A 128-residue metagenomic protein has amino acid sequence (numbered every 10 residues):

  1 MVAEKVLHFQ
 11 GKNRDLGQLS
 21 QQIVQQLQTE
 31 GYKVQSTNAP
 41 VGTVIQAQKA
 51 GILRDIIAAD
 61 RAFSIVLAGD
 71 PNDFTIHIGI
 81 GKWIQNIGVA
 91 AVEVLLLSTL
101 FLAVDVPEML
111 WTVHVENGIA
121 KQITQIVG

Functional and structural regions predicted by a protein language model:
M1-G128: A composition-biased, non-transmembrane "mature-region" signal
